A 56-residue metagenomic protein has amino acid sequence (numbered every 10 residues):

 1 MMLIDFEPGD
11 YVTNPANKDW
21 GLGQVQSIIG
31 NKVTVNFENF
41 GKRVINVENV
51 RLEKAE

Functional and structural regions predicted by a protein language model:
M2-E56: Basic/aromatic-rich interaction segments and small domains that mediate binding to polyanionic partners
